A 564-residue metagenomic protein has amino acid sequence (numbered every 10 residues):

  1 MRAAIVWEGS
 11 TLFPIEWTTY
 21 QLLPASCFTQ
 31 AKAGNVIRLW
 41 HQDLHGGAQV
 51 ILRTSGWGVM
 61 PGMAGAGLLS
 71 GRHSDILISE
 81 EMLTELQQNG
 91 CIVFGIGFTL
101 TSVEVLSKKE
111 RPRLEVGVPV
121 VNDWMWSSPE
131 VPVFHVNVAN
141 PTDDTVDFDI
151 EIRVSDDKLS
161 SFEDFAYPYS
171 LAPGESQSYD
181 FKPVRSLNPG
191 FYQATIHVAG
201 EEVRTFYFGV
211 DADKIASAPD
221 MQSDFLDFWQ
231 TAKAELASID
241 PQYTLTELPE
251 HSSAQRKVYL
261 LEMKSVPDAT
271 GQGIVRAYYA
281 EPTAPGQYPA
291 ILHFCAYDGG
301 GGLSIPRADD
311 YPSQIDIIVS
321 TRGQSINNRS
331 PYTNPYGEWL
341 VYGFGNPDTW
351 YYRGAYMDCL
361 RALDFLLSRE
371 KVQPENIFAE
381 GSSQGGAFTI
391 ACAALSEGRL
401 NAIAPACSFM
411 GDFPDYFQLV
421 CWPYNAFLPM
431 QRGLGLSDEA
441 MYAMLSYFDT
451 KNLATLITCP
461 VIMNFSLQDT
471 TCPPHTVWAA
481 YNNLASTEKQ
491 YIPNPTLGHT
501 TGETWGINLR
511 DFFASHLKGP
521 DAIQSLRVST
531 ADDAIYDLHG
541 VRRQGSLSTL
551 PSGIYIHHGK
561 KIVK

Functional and structural regions predicted by a protein language model:
R2-L86, G95-S107: Extracellular ligand-binding interfaces
R111-R256: N-terminal targeting or regulatory segments adjacent to alpha/beta-hydrolase or S9 domains
D240-A284: N-terminal cap/lid segment of alpha/beta-hydrolase-fold proteins
G300-M357, D415-Y424: Cap/lid segment of the alpha/beta-hydrolase catalytic domain
G386, I390-S437: Hydrolase active-site cap/lid region
I457, M463-F465: Short beta-strand/loop motif that positions the catalytic acidic residue of the alpha/beta-hydrolase fold
W478-G519: C-terminal catalytic histidine-bearing segment of alpha/beta-hydrolase fold enzymes
D521-K564: C-terminal outer-membrane/trafficking sorting elements
